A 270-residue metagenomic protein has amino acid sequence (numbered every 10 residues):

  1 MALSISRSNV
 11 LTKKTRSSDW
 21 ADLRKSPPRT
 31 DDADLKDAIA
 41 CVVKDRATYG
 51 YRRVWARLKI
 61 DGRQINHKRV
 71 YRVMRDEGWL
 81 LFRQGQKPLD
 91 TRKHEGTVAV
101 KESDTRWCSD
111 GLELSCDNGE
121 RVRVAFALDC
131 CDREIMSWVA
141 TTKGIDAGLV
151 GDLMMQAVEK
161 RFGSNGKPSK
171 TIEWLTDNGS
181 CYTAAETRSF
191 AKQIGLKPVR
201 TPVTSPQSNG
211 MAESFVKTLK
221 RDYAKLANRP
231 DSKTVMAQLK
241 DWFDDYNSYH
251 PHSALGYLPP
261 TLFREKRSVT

Functional and structural regions predicted by a protein language model:
M1-T270: Charged DNA-binding/catalytic regions of mobile-element recombinases
